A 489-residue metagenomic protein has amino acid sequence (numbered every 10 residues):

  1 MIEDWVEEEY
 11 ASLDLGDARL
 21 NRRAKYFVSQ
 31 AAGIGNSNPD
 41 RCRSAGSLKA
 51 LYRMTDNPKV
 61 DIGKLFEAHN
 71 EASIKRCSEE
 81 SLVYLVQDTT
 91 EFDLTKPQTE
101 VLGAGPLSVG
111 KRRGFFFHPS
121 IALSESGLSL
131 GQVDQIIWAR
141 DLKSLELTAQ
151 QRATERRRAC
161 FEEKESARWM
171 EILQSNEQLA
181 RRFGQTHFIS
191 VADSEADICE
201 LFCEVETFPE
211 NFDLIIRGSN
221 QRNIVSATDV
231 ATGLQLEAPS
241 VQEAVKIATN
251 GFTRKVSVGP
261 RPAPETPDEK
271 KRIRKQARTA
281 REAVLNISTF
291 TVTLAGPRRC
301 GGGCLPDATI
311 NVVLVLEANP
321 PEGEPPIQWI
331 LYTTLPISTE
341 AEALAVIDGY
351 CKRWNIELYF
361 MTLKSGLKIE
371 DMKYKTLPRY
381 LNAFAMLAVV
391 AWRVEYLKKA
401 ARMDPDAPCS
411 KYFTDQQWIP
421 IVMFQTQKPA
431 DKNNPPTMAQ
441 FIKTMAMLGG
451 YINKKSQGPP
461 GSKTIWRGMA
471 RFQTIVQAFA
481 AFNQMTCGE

Functional and structural regions predicted by a protein language model:
M1-V101, L107-F116, I121-E489: Single, function-defining residue in the core of a domain
